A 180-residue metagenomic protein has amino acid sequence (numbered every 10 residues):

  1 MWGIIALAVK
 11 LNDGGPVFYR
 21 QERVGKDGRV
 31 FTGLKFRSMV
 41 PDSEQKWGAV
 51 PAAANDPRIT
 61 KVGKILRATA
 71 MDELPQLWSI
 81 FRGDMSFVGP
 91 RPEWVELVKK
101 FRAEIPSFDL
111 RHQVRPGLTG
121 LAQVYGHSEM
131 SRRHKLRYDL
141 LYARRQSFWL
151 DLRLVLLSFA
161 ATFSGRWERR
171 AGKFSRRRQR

Functional and structural regions predicted by a protein language model:
M1-D42, S79, F148, R153-R180: A hydrophobic, helix-centered structural microdomain
G3, A52-R115, V155-S158: A short, structured surface patch at a secondary-structure boundary
I4-I5, Y19-R20, G48, V88-P90 (+3 more regions): Short, hydrophobic secondary-structure boundary micro-motifs
L11, L66-T69, F81, Y142-R144 (+1 more regions): Hydrophobic residues in alpha-helical segments
G15, G25-G28, G48, G63 (+6 more regions): Glycine-centered flexibility sites
Y19-R58, L118-R137: Short, glycine-rich, amphipathic interfacial segments at transmembrane boundaries or analogous
D109-R180: C-terminal terminal-structure detector
